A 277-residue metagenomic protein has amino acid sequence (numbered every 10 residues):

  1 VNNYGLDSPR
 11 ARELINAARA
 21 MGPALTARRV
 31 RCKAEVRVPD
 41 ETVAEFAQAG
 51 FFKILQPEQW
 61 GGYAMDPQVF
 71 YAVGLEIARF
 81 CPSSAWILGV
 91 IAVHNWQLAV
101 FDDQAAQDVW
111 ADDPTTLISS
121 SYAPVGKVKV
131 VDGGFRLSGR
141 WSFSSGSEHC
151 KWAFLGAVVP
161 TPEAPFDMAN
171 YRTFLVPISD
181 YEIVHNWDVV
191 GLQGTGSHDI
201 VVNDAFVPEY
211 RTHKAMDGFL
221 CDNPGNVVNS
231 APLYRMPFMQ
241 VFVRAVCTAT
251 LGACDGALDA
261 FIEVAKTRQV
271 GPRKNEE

Functional and structural regions predicted by a protein language model:
V1-L55, G62-A72, A245-E277: Alpha-helical interface subdomain recognition
V38-Q48, F52-K151, P165-M168: Glycine-rich flavin
T116-I118, V189-Q193: Short Gly/Pro-enriched turn/cap motifs at secondary-structure boundaries
P124, H149, N170, P177 (+2 more regions): A generic structural signal for well-ordered coil/turn residues at beta-strand boundaries that shape enzyme active-site
V125-K127, W187-V190: Beta-strand-rich interaction surfaces with strong enrichment in secreted/lumenal proteins
R140-Y181, H185-N186: DPxDG-like acidic metal-binding loop motif
S197-E277: Glycine-rich beta->alpha junctions and the first turn(s) of the following alpha-helix
